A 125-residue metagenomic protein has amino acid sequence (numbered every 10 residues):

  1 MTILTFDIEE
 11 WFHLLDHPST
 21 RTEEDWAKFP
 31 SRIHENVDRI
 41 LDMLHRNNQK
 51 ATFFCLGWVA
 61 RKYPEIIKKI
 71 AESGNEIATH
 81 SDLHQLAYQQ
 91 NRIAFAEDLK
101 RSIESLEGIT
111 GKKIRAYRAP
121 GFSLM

Functional and structural regions predicted by a protein language model:
M1-A116, G121-M125: Catalytic alpha-helical scaffold of carbohydrate-active enzymes acting on polysaccharides/glycoconjugates
